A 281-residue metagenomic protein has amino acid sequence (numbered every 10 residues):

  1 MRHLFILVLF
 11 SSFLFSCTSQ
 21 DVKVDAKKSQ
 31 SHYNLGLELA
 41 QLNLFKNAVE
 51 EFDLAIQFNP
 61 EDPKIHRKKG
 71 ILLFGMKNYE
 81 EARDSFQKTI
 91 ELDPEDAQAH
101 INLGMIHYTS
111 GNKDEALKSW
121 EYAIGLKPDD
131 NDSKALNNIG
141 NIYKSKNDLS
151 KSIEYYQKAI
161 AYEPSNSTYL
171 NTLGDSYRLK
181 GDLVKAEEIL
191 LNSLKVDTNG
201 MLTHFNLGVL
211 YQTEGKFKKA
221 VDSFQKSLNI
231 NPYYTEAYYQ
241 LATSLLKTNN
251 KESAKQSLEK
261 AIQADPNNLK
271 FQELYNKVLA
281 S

Functional and structural regions predicted by a protein language model:
S16-R67: N-terminal leader/linker segments that initiate helical-solenoid repeat arrays
V24, F58, L92, L126-P128 (+4 more regions): Structural marker of alpha-solenoid helical repeat scaffolds
S29-Q30, P63-K64, A97-Q98, D130-K134 (+4 more regions): Helix-start (N-cap) detector for alpha-helical repeat units in TPR-like alpha-solenoids, especially tetratricopeptide
N34, K68, G75, N102 (+5 more regions): Canonical tetratricopeptide repeat
Q41-L42, G75-M76, T109-S110, S145 (+4 more regions): Register position in tetratricopeptide repeats
